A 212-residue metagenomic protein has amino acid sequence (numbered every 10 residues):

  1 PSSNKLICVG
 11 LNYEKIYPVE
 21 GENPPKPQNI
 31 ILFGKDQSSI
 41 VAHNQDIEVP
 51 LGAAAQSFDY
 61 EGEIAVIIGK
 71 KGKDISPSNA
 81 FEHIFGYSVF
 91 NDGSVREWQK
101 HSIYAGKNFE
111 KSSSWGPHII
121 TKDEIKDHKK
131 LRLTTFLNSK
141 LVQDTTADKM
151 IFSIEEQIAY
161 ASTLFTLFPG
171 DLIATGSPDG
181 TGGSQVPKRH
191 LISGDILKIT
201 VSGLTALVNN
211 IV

Functional and structural regions predicted by a protein language model:
P1-L141, N210: Active-site microenvironments in enzyme catalytic cores
I16, R96-V212: Catalytic-pocket segment enriched in acidic/His residues
